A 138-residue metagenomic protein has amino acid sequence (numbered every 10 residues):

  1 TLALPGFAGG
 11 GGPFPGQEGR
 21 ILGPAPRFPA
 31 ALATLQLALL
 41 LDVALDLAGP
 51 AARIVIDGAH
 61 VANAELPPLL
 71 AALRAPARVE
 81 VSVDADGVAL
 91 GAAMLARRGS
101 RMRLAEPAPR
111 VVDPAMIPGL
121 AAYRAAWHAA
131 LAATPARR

Functional and structural regions predicted by a protein language model:
T1-R138: Glycine/Thr-rich phosphate-binding loops that ligate phosphate moieties of nucleotide and other phosphorylated ligands
